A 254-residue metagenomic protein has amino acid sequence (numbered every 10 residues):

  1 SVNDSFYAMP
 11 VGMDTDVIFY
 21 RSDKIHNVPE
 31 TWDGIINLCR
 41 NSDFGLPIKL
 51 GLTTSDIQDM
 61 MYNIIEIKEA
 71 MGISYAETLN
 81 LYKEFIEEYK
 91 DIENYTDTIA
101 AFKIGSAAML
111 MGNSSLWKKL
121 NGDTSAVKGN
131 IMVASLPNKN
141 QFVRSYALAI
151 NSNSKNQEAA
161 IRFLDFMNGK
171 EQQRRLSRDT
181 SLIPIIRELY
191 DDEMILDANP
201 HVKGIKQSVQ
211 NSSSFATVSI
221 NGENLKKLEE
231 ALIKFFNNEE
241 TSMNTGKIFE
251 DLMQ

Functional and structural regions predicted by a protein language model:
S1-S22, P47-K49, M132-N140, N211-T217: A structural signal for short loop-to-beta-strand junctions that line the ligand-binding cleft of periplasmic/secreted
N3-V11, D16, D33-E77, A107: Extracytoplasmic/periplasmic solute-binding protein
D23-I25, L116, E171-Q172: Short, well-ordered alpha-helical scaffold segment located in the soluble/lumenal catalytic or ligand-binding core
D33, K90-I104: Short helix-initiation/N-cap motifs at beta->coil->alpha
A70-T96: Glycine-centered hinge/linker elements that transmit conformational signals in sensory and ligand-binding systems
A108-N113: Paired acidic/hydrophobic, glycine-rich loop segments that form the ligand-binding mouth/hinge of periplasmic-binding
D123-I183, S213, I233, N237: Extracytoplasmic/periplasmic substrate-recognition and gating elements
Q207-Q254: Conserved C-terminal helix/tail region of periplasmic/extracytoplasmic solute-binding proteins
